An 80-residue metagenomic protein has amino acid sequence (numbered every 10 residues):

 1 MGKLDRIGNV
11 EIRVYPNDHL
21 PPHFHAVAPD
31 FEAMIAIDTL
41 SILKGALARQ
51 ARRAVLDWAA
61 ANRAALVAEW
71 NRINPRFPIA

Functional and structural regions predicted by a protein language model:
K3-G8, A26: Short acidic-hydrophobic surface loop/beta-edge motif
N9-R13: Charge-dense, helix-prone N-terminal extensions
Y15-R49: A short, structured beta-strand/loop element
R49-A80: C-terminal structural segments of small proteins and small subunits
